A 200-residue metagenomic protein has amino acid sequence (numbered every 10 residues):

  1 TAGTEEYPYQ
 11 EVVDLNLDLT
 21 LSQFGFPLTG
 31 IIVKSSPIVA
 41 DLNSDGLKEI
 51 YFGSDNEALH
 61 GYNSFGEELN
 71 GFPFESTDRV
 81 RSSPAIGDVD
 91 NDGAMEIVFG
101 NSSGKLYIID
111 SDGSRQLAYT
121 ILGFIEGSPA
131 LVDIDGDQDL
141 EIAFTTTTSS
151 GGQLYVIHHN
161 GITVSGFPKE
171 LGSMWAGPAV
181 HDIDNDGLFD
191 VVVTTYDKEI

Functional and structural regions predicted by a protein language model:
G3-I200: Extracytoplasmic/lumenal domain signature
